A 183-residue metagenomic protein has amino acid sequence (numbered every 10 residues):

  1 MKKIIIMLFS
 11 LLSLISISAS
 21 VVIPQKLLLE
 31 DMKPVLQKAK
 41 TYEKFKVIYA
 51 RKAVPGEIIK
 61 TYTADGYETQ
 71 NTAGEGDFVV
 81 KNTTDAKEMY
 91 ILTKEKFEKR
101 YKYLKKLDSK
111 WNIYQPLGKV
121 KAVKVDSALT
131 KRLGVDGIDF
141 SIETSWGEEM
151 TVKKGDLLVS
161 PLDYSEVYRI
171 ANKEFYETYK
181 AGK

Functional and structural regions predicted by a protein language model:
M1-I4: Positively charged n-region of N-terminal signal peptides that target proteins for export
I6-M7, P55: General helical structural elements
M7-S16: Bacterial N-terminal signal peptides
V21-T84, K94-S165, K173-K183: A motif-centric signal for short, conserved binding hotspots located in accessible loops or intrinsically disordered
E88: Short active-site oxyanion
